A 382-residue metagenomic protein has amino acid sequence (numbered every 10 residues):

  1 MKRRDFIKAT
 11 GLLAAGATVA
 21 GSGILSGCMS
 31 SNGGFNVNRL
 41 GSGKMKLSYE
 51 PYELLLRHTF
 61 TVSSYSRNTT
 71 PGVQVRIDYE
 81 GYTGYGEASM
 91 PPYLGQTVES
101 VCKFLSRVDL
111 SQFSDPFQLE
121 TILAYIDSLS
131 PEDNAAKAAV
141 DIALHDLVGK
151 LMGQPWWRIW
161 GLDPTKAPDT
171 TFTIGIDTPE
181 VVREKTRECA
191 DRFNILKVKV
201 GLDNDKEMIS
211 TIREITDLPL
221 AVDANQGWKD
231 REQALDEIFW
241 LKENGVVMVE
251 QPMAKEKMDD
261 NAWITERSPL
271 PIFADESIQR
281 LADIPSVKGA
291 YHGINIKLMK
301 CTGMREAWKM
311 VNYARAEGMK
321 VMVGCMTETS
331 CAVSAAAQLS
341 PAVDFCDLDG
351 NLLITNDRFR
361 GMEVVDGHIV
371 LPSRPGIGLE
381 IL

Functional and structural regions predicted by a protein language model:
D5-G27: N-terminal export signals
A17, N38-L55, G72, E80 (+1 more regions): Flexible C-terminal active-site loop/helix
S30-V37: Bacterial Sec signal peptide processing site at the extreme N-terminus
N38-Y49, Y65, D78, T83-L151: Metal- or metallocofactor-binding catalytic centers and their adjacent structured scaffolds across diverse enzyme
V75, G81, V140, G153 (+6 more regions): Conserved, mostly hydrophobic/aromatic
W156-S268: Metal-dependent enolase-superfamily TIM-barrel catalytic cores that perform enediolate-based chemistry
D259-N261, R267, F273, I278-L348: Catalytic alpha/beta core domains of metabolic enzymes, predominantly
